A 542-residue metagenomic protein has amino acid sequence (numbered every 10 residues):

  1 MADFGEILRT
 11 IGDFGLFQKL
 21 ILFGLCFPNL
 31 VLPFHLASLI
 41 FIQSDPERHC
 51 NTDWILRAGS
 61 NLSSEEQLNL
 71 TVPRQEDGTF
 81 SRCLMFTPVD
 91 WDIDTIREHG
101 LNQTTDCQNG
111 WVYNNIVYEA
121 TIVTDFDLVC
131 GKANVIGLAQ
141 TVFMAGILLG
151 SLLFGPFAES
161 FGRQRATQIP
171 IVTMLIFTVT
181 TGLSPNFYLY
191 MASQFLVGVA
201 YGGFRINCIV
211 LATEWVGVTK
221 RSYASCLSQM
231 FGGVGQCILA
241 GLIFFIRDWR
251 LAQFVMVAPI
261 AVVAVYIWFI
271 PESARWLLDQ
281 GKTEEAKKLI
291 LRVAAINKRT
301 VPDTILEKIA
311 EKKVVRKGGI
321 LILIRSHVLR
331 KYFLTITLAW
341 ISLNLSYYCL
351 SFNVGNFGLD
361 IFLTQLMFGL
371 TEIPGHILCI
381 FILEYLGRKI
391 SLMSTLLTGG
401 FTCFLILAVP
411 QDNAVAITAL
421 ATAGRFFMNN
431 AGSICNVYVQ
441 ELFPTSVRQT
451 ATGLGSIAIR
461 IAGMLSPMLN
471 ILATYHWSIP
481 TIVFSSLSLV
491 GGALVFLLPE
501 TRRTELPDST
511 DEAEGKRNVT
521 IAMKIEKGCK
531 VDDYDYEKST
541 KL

Functional and structural regions predicted by a protein language model:
A2-Q18, L70-N134, V293-F352, N356-F357 (+2 more regions): Flexible cytoplasmic loops linking transmembrane helices in multi-pass membrane transporters
P33, A37, Q194, G198 (+4 more regions): C-terminal transmembrane bundle
S44-N102, Q108, Y223, F245-K313 (+1 more regions): Central mid-sequence intracellular linker of multi-pass
P46, F157, L242, I382 (+1 more regions): Hydrophobic alpha-helical transmembrane and interfacial-helix anchor sites in secondary transporters
L138-P156, C208, V234, L366-F381: Central cavity-lining transmembrane alpha-helices of secondary-active solute carriers, predominantly the Major
G162, L183-Y188, A200, I246 (+1 more regions): Helix-breaking motifs and short loop linkers at transmembrane-helix boundaries and internal kinks in secondary membrane
R165-T180, S391-L405: Structural signature of the two symmetry-related core transmembrane helices
S193-M230, G241: Cytoplasmic helix-loop-helix junction between adjacent transmembrane helices in 12-TM secondary transporters
